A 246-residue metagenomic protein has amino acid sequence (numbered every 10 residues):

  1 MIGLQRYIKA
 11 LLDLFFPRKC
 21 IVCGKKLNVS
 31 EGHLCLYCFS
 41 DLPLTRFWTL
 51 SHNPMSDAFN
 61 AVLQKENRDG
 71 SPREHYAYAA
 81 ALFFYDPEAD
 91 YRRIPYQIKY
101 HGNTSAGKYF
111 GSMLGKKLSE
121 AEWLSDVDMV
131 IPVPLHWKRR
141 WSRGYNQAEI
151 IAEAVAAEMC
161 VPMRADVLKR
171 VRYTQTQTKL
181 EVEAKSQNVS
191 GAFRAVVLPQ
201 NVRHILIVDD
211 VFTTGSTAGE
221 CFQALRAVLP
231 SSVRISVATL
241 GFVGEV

Functional and structural regions predicted by a protein language model:
M1-V246: Glycine-rich phosphate/pyrophosphate-handling loop used in enzymes and phosphotransfer proteins
